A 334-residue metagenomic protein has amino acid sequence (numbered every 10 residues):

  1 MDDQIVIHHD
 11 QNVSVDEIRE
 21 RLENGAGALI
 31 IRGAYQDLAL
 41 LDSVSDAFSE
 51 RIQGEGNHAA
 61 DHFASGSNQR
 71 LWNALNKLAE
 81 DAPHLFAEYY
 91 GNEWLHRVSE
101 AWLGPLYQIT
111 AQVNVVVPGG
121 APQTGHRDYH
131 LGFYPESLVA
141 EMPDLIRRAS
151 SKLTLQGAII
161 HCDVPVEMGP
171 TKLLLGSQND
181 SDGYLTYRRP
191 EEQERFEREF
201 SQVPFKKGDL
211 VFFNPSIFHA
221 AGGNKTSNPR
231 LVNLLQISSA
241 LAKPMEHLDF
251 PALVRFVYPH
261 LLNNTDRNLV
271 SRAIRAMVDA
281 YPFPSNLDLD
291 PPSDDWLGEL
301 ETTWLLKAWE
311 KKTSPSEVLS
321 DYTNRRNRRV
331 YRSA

Functional and structural regions predicted by a protein language model:
M1-E136: Non-heme Fe(II)-dependent double-stranded beta-helix
M1-N24, I274, A280-P284, D288-A334: Fe(II)/2-oxoglutarate
A121-R127, Y134-S137, E167-L174, D182-T186 (+2 more regions): A short secondary-structure junction signal
R127-S151: Acidic, His- and aromatic-enriched active-site or binding-groove loops in soluble protein domains that engage sugars
E141, S150-A220, L241: Double-stranded beta-helix
L175, S227-K243: A short hydrophobic beta-strand segment most commonly corresponding to one strand of the jelly-roll/cupin
F218-K225, P229: Glycine-rich phosphate/pyrophosphate-binding beta-alpha loops
Q236-N286: Active-site-adjacent segment of 2-oxoglutarate/Fe(II) JmjC oxygenases
